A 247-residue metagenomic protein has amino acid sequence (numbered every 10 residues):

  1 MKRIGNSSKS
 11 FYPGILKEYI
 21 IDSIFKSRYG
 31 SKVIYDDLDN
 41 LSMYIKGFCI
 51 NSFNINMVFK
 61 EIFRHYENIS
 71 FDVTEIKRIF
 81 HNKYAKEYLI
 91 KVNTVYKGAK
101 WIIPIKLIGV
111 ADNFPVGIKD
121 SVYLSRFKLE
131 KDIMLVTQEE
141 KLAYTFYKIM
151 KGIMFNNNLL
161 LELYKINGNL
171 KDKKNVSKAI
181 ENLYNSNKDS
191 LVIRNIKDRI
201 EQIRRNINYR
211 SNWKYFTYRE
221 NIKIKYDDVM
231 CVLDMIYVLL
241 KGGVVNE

Functional and structural regions predicted by a protein language model:
K2-V33, L41, F48, S52-E247: Structured mid-to-C-terminal alpha-helical surface segments
